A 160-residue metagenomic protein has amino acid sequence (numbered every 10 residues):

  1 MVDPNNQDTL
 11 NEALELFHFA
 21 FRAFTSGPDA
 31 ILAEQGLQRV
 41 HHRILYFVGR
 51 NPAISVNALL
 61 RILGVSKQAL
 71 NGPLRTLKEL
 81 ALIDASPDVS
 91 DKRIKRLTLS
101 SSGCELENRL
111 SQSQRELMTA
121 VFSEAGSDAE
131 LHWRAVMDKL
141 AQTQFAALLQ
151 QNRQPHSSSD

Functional and structural regions predicted by a protein language model:
M1-N5, S127-D160: C-terminal regulatory/oligomerization modules of transcriptional regulators
M1-Q35: N-terminal leader segment of winged-helix/HTH proteins
F21, E107, A141-Q144: A structural signal for well-ordered alpha-helices, especially hydrophobic packing surfaces of coiled-coils
F21, P52, L63, K67 (+2 more regions): Flexible interhelical turns and helix-capping residues at alpha-helix boundaries within structured domains
T25, R75-D138: Charged, amphipathic alpha-helical coiled-coil/dimerization segments
S26-A69, L80: N-terminal helix-turn-helix DNA-binding core of bacterial DNA-binding proteins
G72: DNA-binding alpha-helical recognition surfaces that contact promoter or target DNA
